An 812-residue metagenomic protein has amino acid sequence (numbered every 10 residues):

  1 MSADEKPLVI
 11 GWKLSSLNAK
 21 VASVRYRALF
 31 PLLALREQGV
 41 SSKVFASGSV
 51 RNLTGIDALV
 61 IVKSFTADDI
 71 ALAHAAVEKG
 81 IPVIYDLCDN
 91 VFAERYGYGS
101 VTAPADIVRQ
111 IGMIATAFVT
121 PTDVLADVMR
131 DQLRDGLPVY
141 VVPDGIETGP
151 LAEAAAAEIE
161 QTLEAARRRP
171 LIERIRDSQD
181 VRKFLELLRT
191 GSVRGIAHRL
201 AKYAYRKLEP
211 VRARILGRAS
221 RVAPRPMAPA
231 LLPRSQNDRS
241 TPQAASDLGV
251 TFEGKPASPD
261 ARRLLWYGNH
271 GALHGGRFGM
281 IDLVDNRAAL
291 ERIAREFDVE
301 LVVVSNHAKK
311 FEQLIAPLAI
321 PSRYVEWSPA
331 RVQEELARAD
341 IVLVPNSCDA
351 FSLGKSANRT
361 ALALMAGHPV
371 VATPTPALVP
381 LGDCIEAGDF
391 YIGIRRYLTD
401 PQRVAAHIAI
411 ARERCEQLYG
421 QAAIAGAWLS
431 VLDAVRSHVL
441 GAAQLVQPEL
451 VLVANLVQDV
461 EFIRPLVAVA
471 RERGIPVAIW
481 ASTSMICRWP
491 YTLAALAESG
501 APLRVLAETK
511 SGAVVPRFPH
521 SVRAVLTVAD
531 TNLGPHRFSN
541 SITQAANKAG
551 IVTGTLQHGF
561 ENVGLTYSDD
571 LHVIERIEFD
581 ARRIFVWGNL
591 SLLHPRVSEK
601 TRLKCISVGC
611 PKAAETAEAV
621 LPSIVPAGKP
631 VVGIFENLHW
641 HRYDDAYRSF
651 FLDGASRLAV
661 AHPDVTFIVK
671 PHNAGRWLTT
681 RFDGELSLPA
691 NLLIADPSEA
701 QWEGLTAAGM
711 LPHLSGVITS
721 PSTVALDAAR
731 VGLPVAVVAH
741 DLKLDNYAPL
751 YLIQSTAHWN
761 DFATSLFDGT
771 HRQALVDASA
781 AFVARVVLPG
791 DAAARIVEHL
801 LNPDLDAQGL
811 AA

Functional and structural regions predicted by a protein language model:
G11-Q38, E147-A316, I320-A337, D459-I463 (+2 more regions): Conserved catalytic-core segment of nucleotide-activated headgroup transferases in glycan assembly
V91-E94, G99-I107, V451-E615: Active-site and donor-binding regions of nucleotide-sugar-utilizing enzymes
G112-V139, I146-I159, R167-I172, R221-Q243 (+4 more regions): A short, active-site helix/loop in glycosyltransferases that binds the activated sugar's phosphate group
A154-A155, E386-A406, R412, Q754-A774: C-terminal "capping" alpha-helix adjacent to the active site of nucleotide-linked donor transferases in cell-envelope
H274-I281, P329, D340-M365, A372-L381: Nucleotide-sugar-dependent
A319-P329, E335, L506, A690-E703: Active-site donor-binding acidic/aromatic loop of nucleotide-activated sugar and phosphosugar transferases involved
I341, C348-H368, R596, W702-A748: A donor-sugar binding/catalytic signature common to diverse glycosyltransferases and related nucleotide-sugar
P401-S437, Q773-H799: A charged, aromatic-enriched C-terminal amphipathic alpha-helix characteristic of glycosyltransferases across folds
